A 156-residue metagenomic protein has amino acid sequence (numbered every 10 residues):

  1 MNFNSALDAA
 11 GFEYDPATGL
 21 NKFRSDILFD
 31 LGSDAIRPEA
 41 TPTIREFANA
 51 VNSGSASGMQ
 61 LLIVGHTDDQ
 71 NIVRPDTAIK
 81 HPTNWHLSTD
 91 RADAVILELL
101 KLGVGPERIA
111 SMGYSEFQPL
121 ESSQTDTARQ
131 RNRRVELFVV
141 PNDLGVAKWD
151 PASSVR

Functional and structural regions predicted by a protein language model:
M1-Q60, P141-R156: Periplasmic peptidoglycan-binding/tethering modules of Gram-negative envelope proteins
S33-P38, H66-R156: Periplasmic OmpA-like peptidoglycan-binding domain that tethers envelope proteins to the cell wall
